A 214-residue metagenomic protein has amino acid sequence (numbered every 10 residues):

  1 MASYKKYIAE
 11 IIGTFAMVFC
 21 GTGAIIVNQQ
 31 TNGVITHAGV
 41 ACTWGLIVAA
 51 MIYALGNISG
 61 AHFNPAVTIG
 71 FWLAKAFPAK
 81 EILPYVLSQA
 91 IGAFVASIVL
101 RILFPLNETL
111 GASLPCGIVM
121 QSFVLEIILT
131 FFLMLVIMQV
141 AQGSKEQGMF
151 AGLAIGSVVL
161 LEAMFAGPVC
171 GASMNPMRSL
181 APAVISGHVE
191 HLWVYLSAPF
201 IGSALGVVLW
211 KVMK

Functional and structural regions predicted by a protein language model:
M1-K214: Membrane-interface helix-loop junctions and terminal tails of multi-pass membrane proteins
